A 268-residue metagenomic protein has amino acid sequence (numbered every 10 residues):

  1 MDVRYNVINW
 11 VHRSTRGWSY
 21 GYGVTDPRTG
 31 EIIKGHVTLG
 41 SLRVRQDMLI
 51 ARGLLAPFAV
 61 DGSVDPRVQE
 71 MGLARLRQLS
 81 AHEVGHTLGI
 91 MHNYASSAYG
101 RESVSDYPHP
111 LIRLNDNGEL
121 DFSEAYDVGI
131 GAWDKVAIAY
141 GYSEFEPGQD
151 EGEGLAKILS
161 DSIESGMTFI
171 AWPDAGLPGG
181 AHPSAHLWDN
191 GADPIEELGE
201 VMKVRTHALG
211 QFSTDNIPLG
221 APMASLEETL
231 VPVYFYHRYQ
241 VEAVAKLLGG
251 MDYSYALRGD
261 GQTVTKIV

Functional and structural regions predicted by a protein language model:
M1-A81, T87, I112-L114: Metzincin-family zinc-dependent endopeptidase catalytic domain
I33, T38, A95, S105-D106: Generic, ordered loop/turn and secondary-structure boundary motif
R43, D47, A95-A98, E102: Alpha-helix termini
E70-L79, A95, A224, E228-V231: Soluble non-cytosolic domains of exported or imported proteins
L76-S80, V84, V233, H237-Q240: Alpha-helical packing segments of well-folded alpha/beta enzyme cores
V84-Y99: Catalytic Zn2+-binding segment of zinc metalloproteases
S97-V268: Conserved catalytic/binding loops enriched for acidic/polar residues
